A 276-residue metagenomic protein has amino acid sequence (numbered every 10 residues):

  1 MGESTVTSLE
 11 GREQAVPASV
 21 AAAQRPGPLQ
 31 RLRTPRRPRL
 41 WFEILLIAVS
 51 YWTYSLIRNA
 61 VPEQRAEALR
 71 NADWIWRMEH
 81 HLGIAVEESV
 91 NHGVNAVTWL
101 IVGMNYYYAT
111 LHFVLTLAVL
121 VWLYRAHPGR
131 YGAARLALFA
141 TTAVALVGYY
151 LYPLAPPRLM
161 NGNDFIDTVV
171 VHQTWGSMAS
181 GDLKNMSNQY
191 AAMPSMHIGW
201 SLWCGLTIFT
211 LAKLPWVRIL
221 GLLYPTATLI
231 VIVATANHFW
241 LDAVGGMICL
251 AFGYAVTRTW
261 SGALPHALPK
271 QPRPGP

Functional and structural regions predicted by a protein language model:
G2-V114: N-terminal transmembrane-helix/juxtamembrane module of multi-pass inner/ER membrane proteins
T34, P38, F42, L46 (+3 more regions): Alpha-helical transmembrane segments of integral membrane proteins
E43-S55, F113, L117, L138 (+4 more regions): Alpha-helical transmembrane spans of integral membrane proteins, capturing the lipid-embedded, hydrophobic core of TM
W52, L56, T142-Y150, L223-A234: Aromatic-anchored segments of alpha-helical transmembrane domains
R58, R65-R77, V86, Y124-V217 (+1 more regions): Membrane-interface loops
Y106-L123, H197-G205: Hydrophobic alpha-helical transmembrane segments
L154-N163, N188-M193, A227-G253: Interfacial helix-loop-helix junctions of multi-pass membrane proteins
G205-F209, L250-R258: Hydrophobic transmembrane alpha-helices
